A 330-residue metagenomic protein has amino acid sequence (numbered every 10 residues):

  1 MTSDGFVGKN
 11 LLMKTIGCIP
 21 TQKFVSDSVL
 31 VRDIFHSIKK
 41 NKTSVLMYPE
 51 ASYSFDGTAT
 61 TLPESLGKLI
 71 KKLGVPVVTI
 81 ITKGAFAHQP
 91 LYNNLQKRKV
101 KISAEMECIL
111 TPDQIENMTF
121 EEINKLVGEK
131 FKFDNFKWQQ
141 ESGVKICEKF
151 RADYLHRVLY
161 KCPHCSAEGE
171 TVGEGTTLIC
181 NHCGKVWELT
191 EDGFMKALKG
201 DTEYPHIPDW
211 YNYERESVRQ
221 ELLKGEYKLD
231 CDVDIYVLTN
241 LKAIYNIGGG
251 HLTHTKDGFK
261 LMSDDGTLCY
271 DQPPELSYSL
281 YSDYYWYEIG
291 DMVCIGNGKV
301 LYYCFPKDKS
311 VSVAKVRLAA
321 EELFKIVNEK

Functional and structural regions predicted by a protein language model:
M1-L126, S142, K149, P163-C165 (+7 more regions): Soluble catalytic domains of membrane acyltransferases
L66, F120-N135, K309-N328: Short amphipathic C-terminal alpha-helix that caps PH/PH-like domains
G128-A152, V158-Y160: ATP/pyrophosphate-binding catalytic subdomain of soluble kinases
C147-D201: Cys/His-rich short segments
V186, Y245, S263-Y270, G298-V311: Short, surface-exposed beta-strand/loop "edge" segments at domain boundaries and coil↔beta transitions
V186-T267: Long, charge-rich boundary regions
L276-K330: Acidic, Ser/Thr- and proline-rich intrinsically disordered linker/docking segments of eukaryotic scaffolds
